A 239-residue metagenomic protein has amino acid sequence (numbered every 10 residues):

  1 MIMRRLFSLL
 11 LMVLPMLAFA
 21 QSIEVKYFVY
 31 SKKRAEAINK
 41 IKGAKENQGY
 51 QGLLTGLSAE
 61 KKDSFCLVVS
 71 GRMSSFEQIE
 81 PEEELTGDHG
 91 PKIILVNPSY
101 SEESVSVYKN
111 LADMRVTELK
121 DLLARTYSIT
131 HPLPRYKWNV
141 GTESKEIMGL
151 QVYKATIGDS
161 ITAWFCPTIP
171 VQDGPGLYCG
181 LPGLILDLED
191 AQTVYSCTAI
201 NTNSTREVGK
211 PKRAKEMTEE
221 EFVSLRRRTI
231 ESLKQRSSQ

Functional and structural regions predicted by a protein language model:
M1-Y27: Bacterial Sec-dependent N-terminal signal peptides
Q21-Q239: Extended soluble regions of mature proteins
